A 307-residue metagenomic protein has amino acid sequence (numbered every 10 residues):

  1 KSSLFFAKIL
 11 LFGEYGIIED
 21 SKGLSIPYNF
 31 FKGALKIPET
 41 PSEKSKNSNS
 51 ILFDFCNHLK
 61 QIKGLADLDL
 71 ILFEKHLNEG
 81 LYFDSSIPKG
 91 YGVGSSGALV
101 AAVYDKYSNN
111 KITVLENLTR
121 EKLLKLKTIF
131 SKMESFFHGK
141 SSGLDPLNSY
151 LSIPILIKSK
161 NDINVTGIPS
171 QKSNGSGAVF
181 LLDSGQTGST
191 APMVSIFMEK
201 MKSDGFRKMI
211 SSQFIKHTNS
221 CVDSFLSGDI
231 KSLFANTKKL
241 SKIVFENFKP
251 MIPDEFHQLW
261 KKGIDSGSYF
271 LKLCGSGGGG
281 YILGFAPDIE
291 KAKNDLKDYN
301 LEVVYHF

Functional and structural regions predicted by a protein language model:
S2-F12, G16-I18, S25-P27, G33-N78 (+5 more regions): C-terminal nucleotide
S86-A98: Gly/Ser-rich catalytic serine loop of serine hydrolases
G94-S96, C274-G279: Glycine-rich beta-strand-to-loop/alpha-helix junction loops that act as flexible
A98-N110: Stable alpha-helical structural segments in soluble proteins, enriched in small hydrophobic residues
